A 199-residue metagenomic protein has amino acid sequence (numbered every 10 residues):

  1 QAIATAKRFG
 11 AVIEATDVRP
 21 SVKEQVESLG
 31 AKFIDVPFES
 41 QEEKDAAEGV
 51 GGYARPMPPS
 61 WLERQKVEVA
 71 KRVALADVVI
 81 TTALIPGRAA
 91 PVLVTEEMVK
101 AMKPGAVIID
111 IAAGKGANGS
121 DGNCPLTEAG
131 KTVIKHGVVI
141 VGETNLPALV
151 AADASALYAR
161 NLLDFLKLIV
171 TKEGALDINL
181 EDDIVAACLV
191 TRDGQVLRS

Functional and structural regions predicted by a protein language model:
Q1, D17-E24, S60, R64-L75 (+5 more regions): Conserved active-site and cofactor/substrate-binding residues in soluble primary-metabolism enzymes
Q1-R72: Glycine-rich phosphate/diphosphate-binding loop of Rossmann-like nucleotide-binding domains
R8-F9, L29-K32, T95-A101, A129-T132 (+1 more regions): Short, solvent-exposed amphipathic alpha-helical segments in soluble enzyme and RNA/protein-processing domains
F9-V12, T16-R19, L29-V36, R72-A76 (+6 more regions): Change "in soluble alpha/beta enzymes" to "in soluble alpha/beta proteins
D35, E39, L93, P147: Extended interaction regions within the primary functional domain
K44-V79, A83-E96, K100, E143 (+1 more regions): A structured beta-alpha segment of the ubiquitous adenosine-cofactor-binding alpha/beta core
V78-V141: ADP-ribose/adenylate-binding Rossmann-like module
A113, N118-S199: Adenosine-phosphate binding glycine-rich loop
